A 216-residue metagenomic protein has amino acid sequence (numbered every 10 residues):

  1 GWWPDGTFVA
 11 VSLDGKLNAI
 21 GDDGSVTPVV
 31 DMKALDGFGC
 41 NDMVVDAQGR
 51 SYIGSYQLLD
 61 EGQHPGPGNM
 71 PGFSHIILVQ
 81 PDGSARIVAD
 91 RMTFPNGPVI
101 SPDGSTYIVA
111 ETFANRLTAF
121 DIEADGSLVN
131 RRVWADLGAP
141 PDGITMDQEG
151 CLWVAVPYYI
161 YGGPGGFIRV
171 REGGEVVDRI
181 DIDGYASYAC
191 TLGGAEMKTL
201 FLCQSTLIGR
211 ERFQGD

Functional and structural regions predicted by a protein language model:
G1-S12, A34-S51, Q57-L59, M70-H75 (+4 more regions): Beta-rich, blade/repeat-based domains predominating in secreted/periplasmic proteins but also intracellular
S12-L13, G21, Q80, T112 (+2 more regions): Structural signature of WD-repeat beta-propellers
G15-N18, S74-I77, R116-T118, G166-I168 (+1 more regions): A short loop-to-beta-strand structural motif that recurs across blades of beta-propeller domains
I20-D22, H64, Q80, D121 (+2 more regions): Structural recognition of the beta-propeller blade-terminating site
D23-P28, V79-R86, A124-R132, G174-D178: Beta-strand initiation motifs
I53-P71, V156-Y161, T206-G215: Short, conserved, GDST-rich strand-edge loop motifs in beta-rich repeat architectures
F120-S127, Q214-G215: Short loop/turn segments immediately following beta-strands, especially the blade-tip and inter-blade linker loops
A189-D216: Blade-level signature of beta-propeller repeat domains, shared across WD40, Kelch, NHL, RCC1 and BNR/Asp-box propellers
